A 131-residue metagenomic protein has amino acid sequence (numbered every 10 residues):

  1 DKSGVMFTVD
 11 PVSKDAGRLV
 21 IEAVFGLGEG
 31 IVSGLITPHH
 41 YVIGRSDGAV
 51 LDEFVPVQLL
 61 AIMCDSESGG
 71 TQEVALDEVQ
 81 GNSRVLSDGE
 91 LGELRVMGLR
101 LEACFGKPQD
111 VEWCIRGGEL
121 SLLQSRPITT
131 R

Functional and structural regions predicted by a protein language model:
D1-R131: Conserved mixed alpha/beta core segments that line enzyme active sites in large multi-domain catalysts
